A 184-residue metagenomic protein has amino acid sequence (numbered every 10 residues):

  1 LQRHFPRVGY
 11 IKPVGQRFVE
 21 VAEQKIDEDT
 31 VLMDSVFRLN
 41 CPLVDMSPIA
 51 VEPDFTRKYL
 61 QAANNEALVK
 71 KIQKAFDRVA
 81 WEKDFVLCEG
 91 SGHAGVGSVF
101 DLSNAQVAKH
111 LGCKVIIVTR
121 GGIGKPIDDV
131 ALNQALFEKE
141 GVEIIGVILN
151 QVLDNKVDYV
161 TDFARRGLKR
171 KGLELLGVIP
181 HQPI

Functional and structural regions predicted by a protein language model:
L1-I184: Flexible phosphate-sensing "switch/lid" loops adjacent to ATP/NTP-binding sites across phosphate-transfer
